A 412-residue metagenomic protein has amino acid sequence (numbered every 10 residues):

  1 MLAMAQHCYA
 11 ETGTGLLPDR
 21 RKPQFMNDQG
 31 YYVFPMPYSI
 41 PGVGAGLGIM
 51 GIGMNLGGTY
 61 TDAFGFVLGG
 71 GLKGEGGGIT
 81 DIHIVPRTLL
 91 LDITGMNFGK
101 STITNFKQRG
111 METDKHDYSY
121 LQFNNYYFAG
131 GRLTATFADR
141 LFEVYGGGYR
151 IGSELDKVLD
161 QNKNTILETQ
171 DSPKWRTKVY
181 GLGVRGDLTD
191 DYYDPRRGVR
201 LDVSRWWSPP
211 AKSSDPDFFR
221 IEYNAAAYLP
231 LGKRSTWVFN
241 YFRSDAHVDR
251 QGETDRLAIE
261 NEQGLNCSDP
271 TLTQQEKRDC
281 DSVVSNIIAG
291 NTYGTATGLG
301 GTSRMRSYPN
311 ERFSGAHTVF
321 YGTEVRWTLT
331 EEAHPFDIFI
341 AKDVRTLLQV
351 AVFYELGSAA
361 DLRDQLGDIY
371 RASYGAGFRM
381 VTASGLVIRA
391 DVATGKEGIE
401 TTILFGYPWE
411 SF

Functional and structural regions predicted by a protein language model:
C8-G95, T104, E143-Y145, D171-R196 (+6 more regions): Outer-membrane beta-barrel initiation region
T12, D19, I103-R250, A360: Transmembrane beta-strand segments of outer-membrane beta-barrel domains in Gram-negative and organellar OMPs
Y32, G48-M50, G76-G78, Y126-R132 (+7 more regions): Membrane-embedded beta-strand positions in outer-membrane beta-barrel channels/transporters
P37-S39, L47-G51, A63-G69, L91-T113 (+7 more regions): Transmembrane beta-barrel strands of outer-membrane/channel proteins
S39, G53-N55, D81-H83, L133-F137 (+7 more regions): Residue-level signature of outer-membrane beta-barrel architecture
L68-T136, V238-L299, E397-G406: Outer-membrane beta-barrel translocator/channel fold
Y180, R185, Y193-D343: C-terminal outer-membrane beta-barrel translocator/porin domains of Gram-negative envelope proteins and their
L182, F378-M380, I399-F412: Outer-membrane beta-barrel "beta-signal"
